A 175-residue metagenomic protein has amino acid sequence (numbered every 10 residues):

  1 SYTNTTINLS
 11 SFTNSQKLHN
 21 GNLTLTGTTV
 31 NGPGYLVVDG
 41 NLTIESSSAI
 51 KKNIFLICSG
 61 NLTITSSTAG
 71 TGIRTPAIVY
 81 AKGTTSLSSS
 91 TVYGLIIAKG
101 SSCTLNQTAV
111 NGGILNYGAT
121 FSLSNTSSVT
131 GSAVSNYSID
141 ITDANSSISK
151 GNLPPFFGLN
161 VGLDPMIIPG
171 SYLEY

Functional and structural regions predicted by a protein language model:
S1-T43: C-terminal globular interaction/adhesion domains in large, modular proteins
S1-T6, S67-A77, A81-Y175: Predominantly polar beta-repeat domains that present long G/T/S/D/N-rich surfaces used to bind, process, or adhere
V30-N31, Y35, A49-L56, T71-P76: Beta-solenoid repeat scaffold
L42, L62-I64: Extracellular beta-solenoid/beta-roll
E45-S47: Short loop/helix-cap segments at secondary-structure boundaries that form the rim of catalytic
I57-C58, Y80: Conserved mixed alpha/beta catalytic, RNA-binding, or beta-rich assembly cores of soluble enzyme, regulatory
